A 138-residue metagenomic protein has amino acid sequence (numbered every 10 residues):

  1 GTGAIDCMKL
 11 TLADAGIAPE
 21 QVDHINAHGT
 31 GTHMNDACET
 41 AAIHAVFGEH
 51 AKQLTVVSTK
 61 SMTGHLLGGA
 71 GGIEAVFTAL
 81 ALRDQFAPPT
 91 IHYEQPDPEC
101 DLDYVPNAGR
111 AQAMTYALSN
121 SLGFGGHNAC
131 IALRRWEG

Functional and structural regions predicted by a protein language model:
G1-G138: Conserved "HGTGT" condensation-loop signature of ketosynthase/thiolase-family condensing enzymes that catalyze
